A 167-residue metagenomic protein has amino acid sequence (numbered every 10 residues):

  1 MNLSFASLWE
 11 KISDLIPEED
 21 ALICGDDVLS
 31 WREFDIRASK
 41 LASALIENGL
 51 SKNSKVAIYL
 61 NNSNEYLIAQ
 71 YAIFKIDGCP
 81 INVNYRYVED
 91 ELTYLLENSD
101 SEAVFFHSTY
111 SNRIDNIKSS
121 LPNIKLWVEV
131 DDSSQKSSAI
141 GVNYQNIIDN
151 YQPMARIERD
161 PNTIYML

Functional and structural regions predicted by a protein language model:
N2, E18-S63, L67-Y71, V88-T93 (+1 more regions): Conserved AMP-binding/adenylate-forming core of the ANL superfamily
W9, A69, I114: Aromatic/hydrophobic pocket-lining residues that form π-stacking "cages" and hydrophobic walls in ligand
W9, L92, Y144, M154-A155: Acidic, amphipathic alpha-helical patches
I12-P17: Flexible acidic/glycine-rich loop/turn elements at helix↔coil and beta-strand↔loop transitions within catalytic cores
E47-N48, K75-N146: Structural core segment of the AMP-binding/adenylate-forming
S63-N64, S108, I164: Alpha-helix N-cap/helix-start capping motif
E129, D149-L167: Conserved pre-ATP/AMP-binding loop-to-beta segment of ANL
